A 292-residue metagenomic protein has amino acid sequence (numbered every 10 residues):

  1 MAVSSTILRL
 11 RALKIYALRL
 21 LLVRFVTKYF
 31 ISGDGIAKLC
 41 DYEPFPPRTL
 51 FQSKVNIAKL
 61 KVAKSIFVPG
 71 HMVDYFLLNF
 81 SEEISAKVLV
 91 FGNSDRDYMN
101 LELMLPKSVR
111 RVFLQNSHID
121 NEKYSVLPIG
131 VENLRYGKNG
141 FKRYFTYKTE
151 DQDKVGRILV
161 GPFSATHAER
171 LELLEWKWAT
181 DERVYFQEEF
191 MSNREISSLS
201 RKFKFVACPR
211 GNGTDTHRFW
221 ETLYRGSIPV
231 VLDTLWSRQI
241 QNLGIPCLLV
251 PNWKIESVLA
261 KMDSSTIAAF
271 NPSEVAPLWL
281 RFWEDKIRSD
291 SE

Functional and structural regions predicted by a protein language model:
M1-R9: N-terminal amphipathic/basic-hydrophobic helices that include classical n-h-c signal peptides and signal-anchor
L8-W220, Y224, I228-N242, F270-D290: Nucleotide-sugar donor-binding catalytic core of glycosyltransferases
N242-K261: Change "using UDP/GDP/dTDP sugars" to "using nucleotide sugars
I255-L278: Conserved donor-nucleotide binding/catalytic region of nucleotide-linked donor-dependent transferases
